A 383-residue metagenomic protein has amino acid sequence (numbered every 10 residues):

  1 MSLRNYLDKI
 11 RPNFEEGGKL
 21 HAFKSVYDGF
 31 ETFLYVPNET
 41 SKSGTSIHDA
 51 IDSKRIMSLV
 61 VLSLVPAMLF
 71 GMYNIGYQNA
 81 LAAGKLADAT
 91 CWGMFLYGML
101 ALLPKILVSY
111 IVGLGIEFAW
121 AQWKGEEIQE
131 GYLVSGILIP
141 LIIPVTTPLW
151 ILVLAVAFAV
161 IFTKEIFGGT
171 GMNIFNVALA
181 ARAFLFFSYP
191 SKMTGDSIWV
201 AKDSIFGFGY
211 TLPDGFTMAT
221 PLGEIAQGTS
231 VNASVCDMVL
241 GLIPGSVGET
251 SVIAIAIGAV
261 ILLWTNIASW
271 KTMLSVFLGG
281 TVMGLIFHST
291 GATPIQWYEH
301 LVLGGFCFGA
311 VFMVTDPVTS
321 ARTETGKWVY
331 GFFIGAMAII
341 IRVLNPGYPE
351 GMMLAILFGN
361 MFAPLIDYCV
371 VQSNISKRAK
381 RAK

Functional and structural regions predicted by a protein language model:
M1-I106, A382: N-terminal signal-anchor module of multipass membrane proteins
S41-I47, G113-K124, I161-G171, I257-N266 (+1 more regions): C-terminal ends of transmembrane helices
F95-S109, T146-A155, M238-V252, P294-F306: Structural signature of hydrophobic alpha-helical transmembrane segments
V112-E117, L133-L141, V156-T163, A254-I261 (+3 more regions): Hydrophobic, membrane-inserted alpha-helices
E127-F208: Membrane-interface helix-loop-helix junctions at boundaries between adjacent transmembrane segments
V153, I174-A178, W297-G305, K327-V329 (+1 more regions): Loop-to-transmembrane alpha-helix initiation sites
G171-A256: Long hydrophobic alpha-helical segments that form multi-pass transmembrane helix bundles in integral membrane proteins
M273-E324: A beta-strand-loop signature enriched in Asp, Gly, Thr, and Trp that corresponds to the sialidase/neuraminidase Asp-box
